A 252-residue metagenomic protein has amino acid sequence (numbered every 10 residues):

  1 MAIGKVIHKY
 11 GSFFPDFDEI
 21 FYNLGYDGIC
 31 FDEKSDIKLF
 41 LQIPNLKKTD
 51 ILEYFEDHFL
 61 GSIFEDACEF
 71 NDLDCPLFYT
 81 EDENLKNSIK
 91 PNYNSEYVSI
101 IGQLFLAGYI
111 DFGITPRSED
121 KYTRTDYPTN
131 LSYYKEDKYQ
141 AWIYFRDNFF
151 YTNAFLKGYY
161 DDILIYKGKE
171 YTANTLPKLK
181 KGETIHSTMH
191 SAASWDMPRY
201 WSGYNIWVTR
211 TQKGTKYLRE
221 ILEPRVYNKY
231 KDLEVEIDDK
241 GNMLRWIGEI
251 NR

Functional and structural regions predicted by a protein language model:
M1-L106, I114-T115, A141-R146, F150 (+1 more regions): Short amphipathic alpha-helical interface segments
I7, F14, G28-F31, Y171 (+4 more regions): Polar low-complexity intrinsically disordered regions enriched in Ser/Thr and small residues
E19, E33, E53-E56, E65 (+11 more regions): Glutamate identity and glutamate-enriched acidic tracts
L39, K47, E83-S88, Y200-W201 (+2 more regions): Surface-exposed cleft-lining segments at the edges of enzyme active sites
G113-I114, N205: Exposed beta-strand/loop interface patches that mediate assembly or binding
E119-W246: Short, amphipathic alpha-helical interaction segments positioned at domain boundaries
